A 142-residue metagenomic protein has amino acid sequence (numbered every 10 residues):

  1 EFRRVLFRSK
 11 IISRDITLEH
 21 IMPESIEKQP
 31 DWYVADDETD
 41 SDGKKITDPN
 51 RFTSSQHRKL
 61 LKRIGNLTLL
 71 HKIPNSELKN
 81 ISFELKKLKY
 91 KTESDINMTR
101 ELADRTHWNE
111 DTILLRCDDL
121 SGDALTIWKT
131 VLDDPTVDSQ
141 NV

Functional and structural regions predicted by a protein language model:
E1-L6: Short, small-residue-biased leader/transition segments that mark boundaries at the very start of proteins
F7-S9, V137-D138: Pan-zinc metallopeptidase signature
K10-L60: Histidine-centered nuclease catalytic patch
S55-V142: Long, cytosolic, alpha-helical-rich C-terminal regions that act as interaction/scaffolding modules
